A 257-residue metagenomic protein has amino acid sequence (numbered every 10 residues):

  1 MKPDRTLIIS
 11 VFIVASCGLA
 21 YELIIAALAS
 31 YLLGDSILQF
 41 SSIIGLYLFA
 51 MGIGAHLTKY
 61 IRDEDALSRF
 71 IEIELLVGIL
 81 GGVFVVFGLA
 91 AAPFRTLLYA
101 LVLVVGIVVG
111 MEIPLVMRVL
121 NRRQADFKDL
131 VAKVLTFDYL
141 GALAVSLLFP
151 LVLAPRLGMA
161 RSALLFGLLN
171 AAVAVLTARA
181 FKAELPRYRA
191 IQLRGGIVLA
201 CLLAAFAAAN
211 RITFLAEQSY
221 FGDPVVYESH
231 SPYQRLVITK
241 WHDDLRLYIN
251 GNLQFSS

Functional and structural regions predicted by a protein language model:
M1-S256: Alpha-helical transmembrane segments of multi-pass membrane proteins
